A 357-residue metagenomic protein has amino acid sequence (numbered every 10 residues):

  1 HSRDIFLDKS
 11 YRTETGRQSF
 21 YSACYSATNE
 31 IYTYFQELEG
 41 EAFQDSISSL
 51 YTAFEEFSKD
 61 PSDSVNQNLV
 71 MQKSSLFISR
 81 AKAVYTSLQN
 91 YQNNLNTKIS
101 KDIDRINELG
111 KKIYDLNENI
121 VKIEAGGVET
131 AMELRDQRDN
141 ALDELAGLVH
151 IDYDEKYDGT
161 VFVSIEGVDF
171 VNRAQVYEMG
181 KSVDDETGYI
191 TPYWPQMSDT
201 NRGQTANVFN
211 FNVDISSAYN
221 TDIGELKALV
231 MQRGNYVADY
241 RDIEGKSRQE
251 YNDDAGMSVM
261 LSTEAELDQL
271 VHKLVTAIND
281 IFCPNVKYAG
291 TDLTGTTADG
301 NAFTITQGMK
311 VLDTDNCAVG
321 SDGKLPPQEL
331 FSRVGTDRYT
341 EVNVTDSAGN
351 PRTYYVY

Functional and structural regions predicted by a protein language model:
H1-Y357: Structural signature of extracellular appendage/secretion-system components
